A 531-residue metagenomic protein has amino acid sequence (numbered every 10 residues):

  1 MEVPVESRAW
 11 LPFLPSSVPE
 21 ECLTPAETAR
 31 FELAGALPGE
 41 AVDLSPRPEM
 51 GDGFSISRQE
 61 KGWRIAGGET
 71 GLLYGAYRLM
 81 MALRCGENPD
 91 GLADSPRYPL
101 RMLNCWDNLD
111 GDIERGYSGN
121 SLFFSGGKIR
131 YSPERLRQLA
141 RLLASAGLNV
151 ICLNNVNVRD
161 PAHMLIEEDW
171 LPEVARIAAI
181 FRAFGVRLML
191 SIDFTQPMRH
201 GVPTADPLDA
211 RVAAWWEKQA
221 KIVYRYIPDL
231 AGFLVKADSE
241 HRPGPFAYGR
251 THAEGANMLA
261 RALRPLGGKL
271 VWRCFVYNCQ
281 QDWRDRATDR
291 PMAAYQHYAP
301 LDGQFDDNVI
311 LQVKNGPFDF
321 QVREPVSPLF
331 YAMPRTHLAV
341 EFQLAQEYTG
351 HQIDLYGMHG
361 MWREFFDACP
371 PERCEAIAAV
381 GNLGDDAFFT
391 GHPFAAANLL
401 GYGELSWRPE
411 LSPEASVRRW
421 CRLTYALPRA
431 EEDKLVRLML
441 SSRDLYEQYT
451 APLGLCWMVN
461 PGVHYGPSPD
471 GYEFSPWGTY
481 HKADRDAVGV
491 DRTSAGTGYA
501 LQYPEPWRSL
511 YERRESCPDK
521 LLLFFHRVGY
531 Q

Functional and structural regions predicted by a protein language model:
V3-P12, P25-T28, E49-G53, Q59-L234 (+2 more regions): Feature activates predominantly on carbohydrate-active enzymes
L11-E21: Generic N-terminal amphipathic, Lys/Arg-enriched alpha-helix
T24-P38: N-terminal segment of the mature soluble domain
E32-A36, Q138, L142, A146 (+6 more regions): Amphipathic alpha-helical segments that form well-ordered structural scaffolds and often line/cohere around active
P38-E49: Auxiliary, metal-adjacent structural segments of Zn-dependent hydrolase domains
E40-V42, F54, G62-W63, R101-M102 (+2 more regions): Structural motif
G126-I129, V202-R418, T424-R429, P469: Catalytic-core regions of glycoside hydrolase
R373-Q531: C-terminal non-catalytic alpha-helical accessory regions
